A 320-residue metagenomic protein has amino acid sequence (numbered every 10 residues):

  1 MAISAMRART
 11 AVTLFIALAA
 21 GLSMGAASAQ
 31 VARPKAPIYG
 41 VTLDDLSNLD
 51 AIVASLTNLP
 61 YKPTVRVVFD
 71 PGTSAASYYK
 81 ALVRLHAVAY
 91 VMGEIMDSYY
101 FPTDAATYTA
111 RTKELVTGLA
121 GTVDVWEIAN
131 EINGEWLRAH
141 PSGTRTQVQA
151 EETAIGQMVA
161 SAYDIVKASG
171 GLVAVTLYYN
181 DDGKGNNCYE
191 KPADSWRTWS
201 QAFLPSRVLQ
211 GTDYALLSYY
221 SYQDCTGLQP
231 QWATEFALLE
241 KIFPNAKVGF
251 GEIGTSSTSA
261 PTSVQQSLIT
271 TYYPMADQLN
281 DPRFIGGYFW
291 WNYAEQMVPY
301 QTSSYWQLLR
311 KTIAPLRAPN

Functional and structural regions predicted by a protein language model:
A2-T13: Bacterial N-terminal signal peptides that target proteins for export
T13-S23: Bacterial N-terminal signal peptides
Q30-V116, A120-T146, N180, Y220 (+3 more regions): N-terminal substrate-binding region of glycoside hydrolase catalytic domains
S47-A54, G72-L82, A110-L115, D181-R207 (+2 more regions): Alpha-helical scaffolding within the catalytic cores of extracellular/periplasmic polymer-degrading hydrolases
R84-H86, P102-I128, Q147-K167, P192-G211 (+1 more regions): An active-site-proximal structural segment forming one wall of the substrate-binding cleft that immediately precedes
G93, N130, P192-F236, A246-T255 (+1 more regions): Aromatic- and acid-rich polysaccharide-binding/catalytic face of secreted or lumenal carbohydrate-active enzymes
D124, K247-N320: Substrate-binding cleft of secreted/luminal carbohydrate-active enzymes
M158-R197, Y214-L217, N245-T258, F284-Y293: Aromatic-lined carbohydrate-recognition surfaces of secreted/lumenal glycan-active proteins
